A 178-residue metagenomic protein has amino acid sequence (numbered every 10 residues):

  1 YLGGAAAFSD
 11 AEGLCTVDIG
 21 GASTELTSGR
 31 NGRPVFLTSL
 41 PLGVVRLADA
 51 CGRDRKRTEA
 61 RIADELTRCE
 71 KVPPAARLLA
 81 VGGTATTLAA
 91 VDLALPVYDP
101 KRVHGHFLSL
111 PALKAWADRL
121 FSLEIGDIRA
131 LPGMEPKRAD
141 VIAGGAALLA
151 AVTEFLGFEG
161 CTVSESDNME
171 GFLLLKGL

Functional and structural regions predicted by a protein language model:
Y1-G13, S28-L178: Helical "lid/coupling" subdomains associated with nucleotide-phosphate turnover
G20-E25, G83: Ser/Thr-glycine-rich phosphate-binding loops at phosphate-binding pockets of nucleotides, nucleotide cofactors
